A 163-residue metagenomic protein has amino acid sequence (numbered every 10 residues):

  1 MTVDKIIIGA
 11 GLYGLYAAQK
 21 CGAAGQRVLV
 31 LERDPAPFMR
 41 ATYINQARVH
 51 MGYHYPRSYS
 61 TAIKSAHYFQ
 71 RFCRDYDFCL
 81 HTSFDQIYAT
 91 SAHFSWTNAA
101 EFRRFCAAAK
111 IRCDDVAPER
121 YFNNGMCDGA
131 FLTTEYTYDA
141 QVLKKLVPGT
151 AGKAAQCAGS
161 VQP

Functional and structural regions predicted by a protein language model:
V3-L29: N-terminal Rossmann-like FAD-binding beta1-loop-alpha1 element of flavoenzymes
I8, L31, A89-T90, T133: Short hydrophobic segments within beta-strands
G22-Y43: Glycine-rich FAD pyrophosphate-binding loop
Q26, I111, A155-Q156: Short phosphate-binding/catalytic loops that engage adenosine nucleotides
Q46-Y121, M126-G129: Dinucleotide-binding Rossmann-like beta1-alpha1 core, especially the glycine-rich loop that anchors the ADP
F131-P163: Helical element adjacent to the flavin cofactor pocket in flavoenzyme catalytic cores
